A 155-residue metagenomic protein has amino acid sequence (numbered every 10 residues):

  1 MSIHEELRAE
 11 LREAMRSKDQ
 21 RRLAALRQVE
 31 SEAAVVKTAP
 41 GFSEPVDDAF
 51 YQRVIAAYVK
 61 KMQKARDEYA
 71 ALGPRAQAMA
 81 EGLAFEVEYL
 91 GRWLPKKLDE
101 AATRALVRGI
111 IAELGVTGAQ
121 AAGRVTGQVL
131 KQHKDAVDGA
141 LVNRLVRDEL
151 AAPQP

Functional and structural regions predicted by a protein language model:
M1-P155: Charged, compositionally biased, marginally structured helical/coil segments
